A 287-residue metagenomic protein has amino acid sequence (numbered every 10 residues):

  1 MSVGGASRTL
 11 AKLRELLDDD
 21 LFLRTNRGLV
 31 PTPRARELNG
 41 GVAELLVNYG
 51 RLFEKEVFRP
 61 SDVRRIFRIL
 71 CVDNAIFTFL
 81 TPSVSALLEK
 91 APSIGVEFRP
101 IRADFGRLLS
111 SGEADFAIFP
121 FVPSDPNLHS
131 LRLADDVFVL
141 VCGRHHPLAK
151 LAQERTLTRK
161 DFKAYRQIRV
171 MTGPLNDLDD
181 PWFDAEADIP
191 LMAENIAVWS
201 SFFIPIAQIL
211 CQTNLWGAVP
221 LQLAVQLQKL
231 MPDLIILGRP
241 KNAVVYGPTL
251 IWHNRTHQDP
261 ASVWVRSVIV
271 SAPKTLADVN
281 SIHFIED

Functional and structural regions predicted by a protein language model:
R14-P31: A short LG(V/I)-centered, amphipathic sequence patch enriched for acidic residue(s) preceding the LG motif
L16-L17, L38-P60: Alpha-helical linker/hinge and terminal dimerization helices associated with HTH transcriptional regulators
G40, E89-K90, I206-A207, C211-Q212 (+2 more regions): C-terminal effector-binding regulatory domain of bacterial HTH transcription factors
G40, P82-A86, A103-R144, L151 (+1 more regions): Short beta-strand-centered segments that line the small-molecule binding cleft or hinge of alpha/beta clamshell
P60-S61, L128-M171: Flexible hinge/capping segments at coil-to-helix
R64-S124, S200, I285-E286: Central regulatory/effector-binding core of bacterial HTH transcription factors
R102-F105, E113, G173-I236: Hydrophobic hinge/microswitch elements
K150-P190, L221, Q258-P260, R266 (+2 more regions): Secondary-structure junction motif
